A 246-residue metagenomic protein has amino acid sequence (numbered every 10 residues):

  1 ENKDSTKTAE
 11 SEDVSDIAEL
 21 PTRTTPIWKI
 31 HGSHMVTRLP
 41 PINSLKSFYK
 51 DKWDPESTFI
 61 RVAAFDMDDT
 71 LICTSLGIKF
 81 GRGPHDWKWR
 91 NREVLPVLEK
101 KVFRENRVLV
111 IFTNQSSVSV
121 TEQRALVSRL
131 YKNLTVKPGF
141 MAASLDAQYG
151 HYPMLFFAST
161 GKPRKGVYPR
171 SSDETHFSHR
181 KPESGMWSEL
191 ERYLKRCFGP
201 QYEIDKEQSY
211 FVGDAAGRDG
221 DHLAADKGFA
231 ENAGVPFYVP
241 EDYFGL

Functional and structural regions predicted by a protein language model:
E1-M67, S75-K79: Non-catalytic pre-domain segments flanking phosphatase-related domains
V62-R92, N114-A125: Metal-dependent phosphoesterase signature
I78-H85, S119-R129, G166-R180, G217-A224: Short, flexible/disordered intra-domain loops and linkers
H85-V97, E122-A142, S184-E189, A224-A225: Well-ordered, non-membrane alpha-helical segments in soluble/globular domains
V94-L134, Y152-K165: Substrate-recognition element of Asp-dependent hydrolases with the DxDx(T/V) motif
T135-H179: A short, structured active-site edge motif that brings together acidic residues
S178-L223: Conserved Lys-Pro-Asp/Glu-containing loop-to-beta segment of HAD-superfamily phosphomonoesterases, centered on
Y210-L246: Acidic, Mg2+-coordinating phosphoryl-transfer loop and its flanking beta/alpha structural elements, shared across
